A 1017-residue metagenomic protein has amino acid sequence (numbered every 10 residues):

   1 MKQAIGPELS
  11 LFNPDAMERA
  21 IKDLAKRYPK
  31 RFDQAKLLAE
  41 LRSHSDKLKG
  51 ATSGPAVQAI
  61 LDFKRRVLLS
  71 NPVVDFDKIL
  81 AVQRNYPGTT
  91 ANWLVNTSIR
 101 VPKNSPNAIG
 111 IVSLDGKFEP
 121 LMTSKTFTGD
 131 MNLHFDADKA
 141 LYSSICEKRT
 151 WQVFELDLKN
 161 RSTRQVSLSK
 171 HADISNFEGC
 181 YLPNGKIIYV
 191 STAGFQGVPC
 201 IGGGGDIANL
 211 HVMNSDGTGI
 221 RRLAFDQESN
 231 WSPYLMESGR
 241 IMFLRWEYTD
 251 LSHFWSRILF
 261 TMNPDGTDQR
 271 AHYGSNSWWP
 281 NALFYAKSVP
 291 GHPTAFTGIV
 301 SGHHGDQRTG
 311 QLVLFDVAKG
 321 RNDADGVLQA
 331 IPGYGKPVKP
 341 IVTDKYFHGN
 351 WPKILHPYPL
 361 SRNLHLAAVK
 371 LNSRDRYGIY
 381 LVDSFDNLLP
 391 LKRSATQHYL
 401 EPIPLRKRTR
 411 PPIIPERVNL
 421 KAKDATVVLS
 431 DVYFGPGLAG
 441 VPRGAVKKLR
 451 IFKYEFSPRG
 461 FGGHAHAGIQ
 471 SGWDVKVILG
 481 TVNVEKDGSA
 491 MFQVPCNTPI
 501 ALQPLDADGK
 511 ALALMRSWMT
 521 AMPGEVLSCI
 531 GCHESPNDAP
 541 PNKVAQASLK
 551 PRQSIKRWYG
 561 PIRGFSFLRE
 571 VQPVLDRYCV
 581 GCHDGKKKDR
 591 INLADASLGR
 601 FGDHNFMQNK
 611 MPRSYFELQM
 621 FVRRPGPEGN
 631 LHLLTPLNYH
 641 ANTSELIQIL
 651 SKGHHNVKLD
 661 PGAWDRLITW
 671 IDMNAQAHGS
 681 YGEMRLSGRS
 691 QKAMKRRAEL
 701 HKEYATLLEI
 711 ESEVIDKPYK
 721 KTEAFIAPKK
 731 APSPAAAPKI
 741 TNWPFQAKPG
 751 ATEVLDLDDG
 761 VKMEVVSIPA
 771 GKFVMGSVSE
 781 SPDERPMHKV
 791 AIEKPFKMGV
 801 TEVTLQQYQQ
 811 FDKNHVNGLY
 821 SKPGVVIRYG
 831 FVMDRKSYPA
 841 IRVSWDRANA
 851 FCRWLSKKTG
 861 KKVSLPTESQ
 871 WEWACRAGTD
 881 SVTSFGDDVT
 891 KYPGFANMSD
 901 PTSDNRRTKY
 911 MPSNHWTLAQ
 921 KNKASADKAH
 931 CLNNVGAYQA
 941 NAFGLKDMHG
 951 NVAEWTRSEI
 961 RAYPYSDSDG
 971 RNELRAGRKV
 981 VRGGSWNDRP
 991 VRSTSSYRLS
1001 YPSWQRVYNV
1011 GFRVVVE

Functional and structural regions predicted by a protein language model:
M1-P7, F12, A16-R19, K36-D62 (+9 more regions): Aromatic- and Gly/Pro-enriched helix-to-coil junctions and flexible linker segments
I79, K125-K139, A172-K186, Q227-M242 (+5 more regions): Conserved beta-propeller blade repeats
R84-N104, I145, Y189-D206, F243-R257 (+3 more regions): Short, conserved, GDST-rich strand-edge loop motifs in beta-rich repeat architectures
I111-V112, F154-L158, D206-D216, S256-D265 (+2 more regions): Beta-propeller blade signature
G116-F127, D157-S175, N214-E228, N263-A282 (+4 more regions): Multi-bladed beta-propeller domains
P290-Y377: Loop/turn-rich, solvent-exposed surfaces of beta-rich toroidal or solenoidal domains
V754-Y820, V843-D846, G950, V1014: A short glycine-rich, aromatic-capped structural motif
V774, V778-S779, Y829-S837, R842-L999 (+1 more regions): Functional-site microenvironments in short loops/helix caps that host divalent-cation chemistry
